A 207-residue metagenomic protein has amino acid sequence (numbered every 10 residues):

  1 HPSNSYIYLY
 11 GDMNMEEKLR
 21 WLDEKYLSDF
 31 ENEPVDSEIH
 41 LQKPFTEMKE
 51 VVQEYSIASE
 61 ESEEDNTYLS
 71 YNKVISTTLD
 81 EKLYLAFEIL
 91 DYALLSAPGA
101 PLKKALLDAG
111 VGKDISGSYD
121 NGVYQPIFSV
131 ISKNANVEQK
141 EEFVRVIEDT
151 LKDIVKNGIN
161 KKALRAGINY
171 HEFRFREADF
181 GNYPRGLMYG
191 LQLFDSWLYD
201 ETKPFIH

Functional and structural regions predicted by a protein language model:
H1-E47, S59-F87, Y92-H207: Charge-rich, well-structured scaffold segments of protease-associated domains
K49-I57: Short amphipathic
